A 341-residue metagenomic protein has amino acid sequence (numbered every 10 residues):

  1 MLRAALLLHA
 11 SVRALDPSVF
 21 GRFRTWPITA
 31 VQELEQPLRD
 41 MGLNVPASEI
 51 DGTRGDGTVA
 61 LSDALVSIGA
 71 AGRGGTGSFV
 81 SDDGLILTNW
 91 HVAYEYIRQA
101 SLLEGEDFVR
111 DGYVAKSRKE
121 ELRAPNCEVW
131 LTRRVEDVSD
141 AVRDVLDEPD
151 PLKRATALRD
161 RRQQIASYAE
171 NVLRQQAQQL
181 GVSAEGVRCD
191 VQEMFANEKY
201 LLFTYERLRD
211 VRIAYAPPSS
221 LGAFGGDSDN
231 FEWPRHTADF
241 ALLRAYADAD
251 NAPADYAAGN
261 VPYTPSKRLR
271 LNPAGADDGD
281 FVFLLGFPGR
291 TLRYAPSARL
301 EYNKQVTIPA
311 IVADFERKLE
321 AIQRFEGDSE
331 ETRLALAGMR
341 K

Functional and structural regions predicted by a protein language model:
L2, A14-K341: Terminal presequence/propeptide segments associated with secretion/organelle targeting and zymogen/polyprotein
H9-V12: N-terminal signal peptide c-region/cleavage motif recognized by signal peptidases
